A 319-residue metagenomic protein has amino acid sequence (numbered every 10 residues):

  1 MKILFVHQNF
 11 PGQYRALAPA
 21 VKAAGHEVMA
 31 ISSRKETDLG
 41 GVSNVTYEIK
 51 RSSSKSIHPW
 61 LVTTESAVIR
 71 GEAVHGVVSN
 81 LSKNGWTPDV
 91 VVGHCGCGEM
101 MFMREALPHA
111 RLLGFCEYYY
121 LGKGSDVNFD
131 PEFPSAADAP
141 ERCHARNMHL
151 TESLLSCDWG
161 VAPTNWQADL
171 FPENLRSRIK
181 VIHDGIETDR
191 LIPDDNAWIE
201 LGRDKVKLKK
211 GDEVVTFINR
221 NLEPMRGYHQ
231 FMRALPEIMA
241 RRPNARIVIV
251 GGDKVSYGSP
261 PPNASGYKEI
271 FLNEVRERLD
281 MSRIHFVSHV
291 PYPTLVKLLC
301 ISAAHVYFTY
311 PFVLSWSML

Functional and structural regions predicted by a protein language model:
M1-S43, V161-P163: N-terminal subdomain of nucleotide-sugar transferases
K2, V78-C97, M103, R111-L113 (+1 more regions): Short N-terminal targeting/anchoring amphipathic segment
A30-L81, G85, N273: A conserved catalytic-core segment of Leloir-type glycosyltransferases
R51-L61, H109-M148, D189-E200, K209-K210 (+1 more regions): Acceptor-binding helix/loop patch of EC 2.4 sugar-transfer enzymes, predominantly nucleotide-sugar-dependent
D158, C300-V313: Acidic donor-binding loop of glycosyltransferase active sites
W166, G185: Carbohydrate-associated surface elements
E200-R226, M232-E237, I247-V248: Conserved donor-binding/catalytic core segment of Leloir-type glycosyltransferases
G251-V255, S259-P293: Nucleotide-activated donor-binding/catalytic signature segment of Leloir-type glycosyltransferases, i.e., the conserved
